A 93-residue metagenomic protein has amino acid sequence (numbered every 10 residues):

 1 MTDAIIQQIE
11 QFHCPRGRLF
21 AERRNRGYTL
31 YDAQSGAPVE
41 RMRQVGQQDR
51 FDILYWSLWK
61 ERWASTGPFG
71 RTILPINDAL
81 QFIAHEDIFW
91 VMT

Functional and structural regions predicted by a protein language model:
M1-I9, Y55-T93: Mixed-charge, Lys/Arg-enriched low-complexity segments
M1-Q34: Negatively charged, low-complexity tracts enriched in Asp/Glu with abundant Ser/Thr
G17, E40, Q44, D87: Functionally constrained cores in energy, signaling, and assembly domains
R18, Y28, A37, Q47 (+1 more regions): Intrinsically disordered, low-complexity regions
L19, R23, D49-S57, V91-M92: Broad hydrophobic/π-residue packing in well-ordered secondary structure
A21, Q44, Q48-D49, P75 (+1 more regions): Short linear sequence motifs
D32-Y55: Short, conserved beta-strand/beta-arch hydrophobic-aromatic motifs that form part of recognition grooves or interface
